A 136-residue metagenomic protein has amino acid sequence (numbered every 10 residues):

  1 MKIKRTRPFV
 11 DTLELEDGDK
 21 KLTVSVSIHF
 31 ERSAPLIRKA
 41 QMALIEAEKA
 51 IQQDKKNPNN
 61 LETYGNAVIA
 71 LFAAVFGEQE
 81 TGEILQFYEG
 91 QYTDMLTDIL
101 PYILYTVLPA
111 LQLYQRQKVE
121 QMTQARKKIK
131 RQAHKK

Functional and structural regions predicted by a protein language model:
M1-P58: Short N-terminal mixed-charge amphipathic segments
D19, T23-V26, I51, T63 (+3 more regions): Generic signal for short, ordered secondary-structure residues within or immediately flanking folded domains
I51-Q52, P58-N60, P101-Y102, L108-P109: Short leucine-rich amphipathic alpha-helices used at interfaces
P58, E62, E89-G90: Conserved phosphate/pyrophosphate-binding and hydrolysis machinery centered on Walker-type P-loop NTPases, extending
Y64-I69: Short amphipathic alpha-helical coiled-coil/interface segments
Q79-K136: C-terminal charged interaction modules
